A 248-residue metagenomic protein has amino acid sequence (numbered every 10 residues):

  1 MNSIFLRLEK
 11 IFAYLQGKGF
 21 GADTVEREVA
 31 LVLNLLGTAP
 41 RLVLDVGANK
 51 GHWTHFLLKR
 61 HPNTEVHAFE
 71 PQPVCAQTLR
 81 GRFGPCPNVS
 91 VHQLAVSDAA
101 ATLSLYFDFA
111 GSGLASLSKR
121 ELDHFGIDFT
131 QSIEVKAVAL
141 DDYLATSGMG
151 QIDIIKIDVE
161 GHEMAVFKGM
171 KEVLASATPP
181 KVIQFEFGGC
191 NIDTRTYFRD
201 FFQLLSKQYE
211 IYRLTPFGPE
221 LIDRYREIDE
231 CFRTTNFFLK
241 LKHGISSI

Functional and structural regions predicted by a protein language model:
M1-I248: Phosphate/nucleotide-binding beta-alpha loop and adjacent structural elements of enzyme active sites
